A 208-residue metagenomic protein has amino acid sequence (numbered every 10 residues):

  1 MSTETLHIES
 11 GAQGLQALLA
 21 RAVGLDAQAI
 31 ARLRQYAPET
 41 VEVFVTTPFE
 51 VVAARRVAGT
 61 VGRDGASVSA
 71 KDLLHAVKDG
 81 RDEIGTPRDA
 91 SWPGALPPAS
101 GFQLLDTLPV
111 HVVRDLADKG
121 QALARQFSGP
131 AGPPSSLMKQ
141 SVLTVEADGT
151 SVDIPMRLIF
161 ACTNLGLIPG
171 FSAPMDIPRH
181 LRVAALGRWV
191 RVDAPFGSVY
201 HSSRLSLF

Functional and structural regions predicted by a protein language model:
M1-V57: N-terminal ordered "arm"
F44, V52-T60, V199-L207: Short amphipathic beta-strand/extended segments with alternating polar/hydrophobic composition
V52-G85: A broadly used, surface-exposed interaction patch
L73-F208: Long, compositionally biased intrinsically disordered terminal regions
